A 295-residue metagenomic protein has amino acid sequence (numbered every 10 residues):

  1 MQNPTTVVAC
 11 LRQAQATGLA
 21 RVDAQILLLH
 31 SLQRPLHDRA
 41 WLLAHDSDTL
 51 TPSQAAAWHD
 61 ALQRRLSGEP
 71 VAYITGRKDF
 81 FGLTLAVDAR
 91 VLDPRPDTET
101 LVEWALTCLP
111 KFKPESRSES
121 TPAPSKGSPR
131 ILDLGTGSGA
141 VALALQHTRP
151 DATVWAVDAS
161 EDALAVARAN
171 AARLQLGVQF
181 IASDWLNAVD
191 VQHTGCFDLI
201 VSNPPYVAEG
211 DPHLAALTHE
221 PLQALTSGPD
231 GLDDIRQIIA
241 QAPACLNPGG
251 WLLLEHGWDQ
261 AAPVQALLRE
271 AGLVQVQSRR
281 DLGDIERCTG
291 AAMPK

Functional and structural regions predicted by a protein language model:
M1-L43, S47-L50: Non-catalytic accessory regions of SAM-dependent methyltransferases
L29-C108: Conserved AdoMet
T84, T153, G177-Q179, V274-Q277: Conserved beta-strand segments of alpha/beta enzyme cores
E99-L214, Q237: Conserved SAM/SAH cofactor-binding pocket of Class I
A159-L164, T218-N247, W251, H256-D259: Glycine-rich S-adenosyl-L-methionine
P204, N247, A292-K295: C-terminal beta-strand of the catalytic ATP-binding
W258-R269: Short alpha-helix
A271-K295: Core SAM-dependent methyltransferase catalytic element
